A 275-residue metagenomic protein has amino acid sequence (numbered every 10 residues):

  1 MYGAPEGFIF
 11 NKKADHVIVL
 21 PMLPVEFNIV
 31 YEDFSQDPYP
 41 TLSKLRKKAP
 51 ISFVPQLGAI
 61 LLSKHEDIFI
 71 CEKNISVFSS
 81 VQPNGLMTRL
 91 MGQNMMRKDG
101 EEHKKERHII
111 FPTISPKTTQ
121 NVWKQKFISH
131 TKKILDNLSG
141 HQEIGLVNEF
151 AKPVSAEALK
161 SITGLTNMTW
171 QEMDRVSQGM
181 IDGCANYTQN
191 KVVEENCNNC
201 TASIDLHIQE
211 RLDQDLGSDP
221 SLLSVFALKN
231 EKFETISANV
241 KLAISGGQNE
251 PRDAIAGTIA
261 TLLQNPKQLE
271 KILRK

Functional and structural regions predicted by a protein language model:
M1-K275: Cytochrome P450
